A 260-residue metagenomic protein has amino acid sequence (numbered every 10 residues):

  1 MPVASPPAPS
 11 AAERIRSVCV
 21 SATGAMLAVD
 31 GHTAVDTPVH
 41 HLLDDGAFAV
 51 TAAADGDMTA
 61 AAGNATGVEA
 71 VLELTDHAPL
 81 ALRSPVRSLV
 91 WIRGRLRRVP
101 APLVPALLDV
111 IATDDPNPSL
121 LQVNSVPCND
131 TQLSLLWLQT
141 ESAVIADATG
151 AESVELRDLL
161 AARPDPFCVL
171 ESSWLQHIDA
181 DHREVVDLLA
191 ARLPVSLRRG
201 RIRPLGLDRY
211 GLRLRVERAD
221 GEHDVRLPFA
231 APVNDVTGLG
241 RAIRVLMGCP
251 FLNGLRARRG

Functional and structural regions predicted by a protein language model:
M1-G63: An N-terminal domain-cap segment
R14, D36-V39, M58-T59, H77-R83 (+1 more regions): Catalytic micro-motifs at enzyme active sites that drive phosphoryl/nucleotidyl and oxygen chemistry
R16-C19, A62-N64, L82-R83, S88 (+2 more regions): A general structural signal for short secondary-structure junctions and capping/turn motifs
A22-A25, D45-A47, G67-E69, Q132-L135 (+1 more regions): Short, surface-exposed beta-edge/turn micro-motifs
M26-A28, E73, L135-Q139: A structural signal for short, well-ordered beta-strand segments and their strand-loop junctions that often border
F48-T51, V71, W137, R213: General beta-strand recognition
D55-P118, L133, S142, E222-D224: Short, structured beta-strand-loop surface elements
L107-G260: C-terminal edge-of-domain segments
